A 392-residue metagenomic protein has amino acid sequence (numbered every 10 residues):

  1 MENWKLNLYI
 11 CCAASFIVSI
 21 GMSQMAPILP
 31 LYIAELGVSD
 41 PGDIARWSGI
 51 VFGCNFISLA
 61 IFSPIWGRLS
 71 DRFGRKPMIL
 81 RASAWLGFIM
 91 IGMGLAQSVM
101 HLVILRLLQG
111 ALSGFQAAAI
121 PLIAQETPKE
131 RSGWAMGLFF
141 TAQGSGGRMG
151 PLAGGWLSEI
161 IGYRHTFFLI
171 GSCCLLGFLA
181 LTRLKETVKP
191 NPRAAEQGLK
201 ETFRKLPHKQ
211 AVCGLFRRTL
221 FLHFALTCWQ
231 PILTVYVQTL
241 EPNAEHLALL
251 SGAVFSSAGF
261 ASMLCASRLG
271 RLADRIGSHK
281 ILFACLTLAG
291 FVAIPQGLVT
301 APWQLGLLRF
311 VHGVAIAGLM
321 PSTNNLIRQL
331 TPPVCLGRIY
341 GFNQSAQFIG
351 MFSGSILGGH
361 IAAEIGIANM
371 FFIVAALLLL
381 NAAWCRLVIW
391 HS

Functional and structural regions predicted by a protein language model:
M1-W4, E186-R217: Juxtamembrane intracellular "pre-TM" segments in multi-pass secondary transporters
F16, I89, M100-G114, Q304-G318: Hydrophobic core of transmembrane alpha-helices in multi-pass small-molecule transporters, especially MFS/SLC-type
I28-A45, I232-L249: Short amphipathic helix-loop junctions that connect adjacent transmembrane helices in Major Facilitator Superfamily/SLC
I50-W66, S256-R268: Central cavity-lining transmembrane alpha-helices of secondary-active solute carriers, predominantly the Major
A60-Q97, A273-H279: Conserved MFS/SLC helix-loop-helix module at the cytosolic interface between two early adjacent transmembrane helices
L105-Q143, L326: Cytoplasmic helix-loop-helix junction between adjacent transmembrane helices in 12-TM secondary transporters
T166-T182, F371-L387: Symmetry-related core transmembrane helices of the 12-TM Major Facilitator Superfamily/SLC fold
L181-A195, L387-S392: Helix-loop junctions on the cytosolic side of multi-pass membrane transporters, especially the intracellular loop
